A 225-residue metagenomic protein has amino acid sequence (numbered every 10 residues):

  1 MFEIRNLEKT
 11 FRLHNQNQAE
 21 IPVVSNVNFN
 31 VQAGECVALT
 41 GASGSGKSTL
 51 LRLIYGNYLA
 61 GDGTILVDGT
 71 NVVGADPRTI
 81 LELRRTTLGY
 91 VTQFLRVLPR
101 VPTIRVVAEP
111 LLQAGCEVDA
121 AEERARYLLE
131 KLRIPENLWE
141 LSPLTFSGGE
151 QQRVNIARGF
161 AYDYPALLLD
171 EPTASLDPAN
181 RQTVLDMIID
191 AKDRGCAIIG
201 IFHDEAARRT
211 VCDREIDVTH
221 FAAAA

Functional and structural regions predicted by a protein language model:
Y55: Helix-to-loop junction immediately C-terminal to a conserved catalytic motif
G63-N71: Conserved ABC transporter NBD signature motif
N71, A120-N137: Conserved ABC ATPase "signature" region
V72-G89, D193: ABC ATPase NBD coupling module
V101-L112: Q-loop/switch helix immediately C-terminal to the Walker
S142-F146, E150: Conserved ABC ATPase signature
G159-F160: ABC ATPase C-loop
L167-D170: Catalytic Walker B motif of ABC-type/P-loop ATPase nucleotide-binding domains
